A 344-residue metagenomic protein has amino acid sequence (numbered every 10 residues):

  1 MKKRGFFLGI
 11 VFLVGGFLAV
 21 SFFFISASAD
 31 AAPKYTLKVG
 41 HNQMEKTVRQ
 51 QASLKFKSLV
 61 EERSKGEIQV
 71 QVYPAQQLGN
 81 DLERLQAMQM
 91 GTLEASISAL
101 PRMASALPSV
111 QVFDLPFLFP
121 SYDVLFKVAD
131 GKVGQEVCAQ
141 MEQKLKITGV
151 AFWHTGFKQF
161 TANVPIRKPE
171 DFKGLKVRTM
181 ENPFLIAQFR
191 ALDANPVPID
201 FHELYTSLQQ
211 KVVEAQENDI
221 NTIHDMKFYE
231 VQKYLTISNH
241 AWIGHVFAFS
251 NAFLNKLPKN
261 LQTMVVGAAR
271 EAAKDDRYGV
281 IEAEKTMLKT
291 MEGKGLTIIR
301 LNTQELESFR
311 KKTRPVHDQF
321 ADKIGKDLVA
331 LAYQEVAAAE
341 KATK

Functional and structural regions predicted by a protein language model:
M1-K2: N-terminal hydrophobic targeting signals that begin at the initiator methionine
G5, G9, L13, D30-V124 (+1 more regions): N-terminal secretory/targeting leader peptides
I10-F24: Bacterial N-terminal signal peptides
F23-A31: Signal peptide processing junction and immediate N-terminal pro/mature segment of secreted/exported proteins
